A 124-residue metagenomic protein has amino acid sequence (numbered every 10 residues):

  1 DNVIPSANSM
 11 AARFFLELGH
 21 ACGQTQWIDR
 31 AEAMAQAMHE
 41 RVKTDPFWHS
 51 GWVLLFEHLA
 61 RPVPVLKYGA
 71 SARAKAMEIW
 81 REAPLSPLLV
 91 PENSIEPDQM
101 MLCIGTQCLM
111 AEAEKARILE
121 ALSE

Functional and structural regions predicted by a protein language model:
D1-E124: Glycan-recognition and catalytic cores of secretory/periplasmic carbohydrate-active enzymes
